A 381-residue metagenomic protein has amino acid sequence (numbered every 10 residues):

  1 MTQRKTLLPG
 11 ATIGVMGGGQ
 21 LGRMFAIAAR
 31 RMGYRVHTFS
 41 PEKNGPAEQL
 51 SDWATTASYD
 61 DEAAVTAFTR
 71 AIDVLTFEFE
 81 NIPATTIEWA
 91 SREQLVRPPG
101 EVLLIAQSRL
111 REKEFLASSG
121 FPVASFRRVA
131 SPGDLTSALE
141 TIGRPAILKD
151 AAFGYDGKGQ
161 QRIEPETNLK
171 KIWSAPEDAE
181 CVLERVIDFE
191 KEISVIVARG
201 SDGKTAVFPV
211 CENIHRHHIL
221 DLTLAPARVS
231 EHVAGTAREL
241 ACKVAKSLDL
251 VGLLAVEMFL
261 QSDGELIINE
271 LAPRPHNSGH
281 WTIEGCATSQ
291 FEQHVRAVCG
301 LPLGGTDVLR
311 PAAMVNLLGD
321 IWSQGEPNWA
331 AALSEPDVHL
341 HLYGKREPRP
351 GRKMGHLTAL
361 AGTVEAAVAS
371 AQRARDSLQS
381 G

Functional and structural regions predicted by a protein language model:
M1-E114, G133: ATP-binding N-terminal substructure of ATP-dependent carboxylate-amine bond-forming enzymes
P9, R296-G381: Peripheral (often C-terminal) accessory segments that flank ATP-dependent C-N-forming ligase machineries
R30, S91, A117, E140 (+1 more regions): Anion (oxyanion) recognition and catalysis
I105-S194, A198-H217, D221-S247, A371 (+1 more regions): Active-site nucleotide/adenylate-binding loops and adjacent lid/helix of ATP-dependent enzymes
V197-S201, M258-S262, G344: Short, low-complexity Ser/Thr-rich regulatory SLiMs
A206, L254, L266-E270: Protein kinase-like catalytic core scaffold
G235-V256, S262, A272-I321: Active-site "cap" helix and flanking loop/linker of ATP-utilizing ligase/carboxylase catalytic domains
